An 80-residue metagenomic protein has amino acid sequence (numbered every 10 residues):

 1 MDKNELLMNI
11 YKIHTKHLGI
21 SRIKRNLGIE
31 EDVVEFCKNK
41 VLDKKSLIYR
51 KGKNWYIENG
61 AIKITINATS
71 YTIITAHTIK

Functional and structural regions predicted by a protein language model:
M1-K80: Ribonuclease/tRNase effector modules and their secretory precursors
